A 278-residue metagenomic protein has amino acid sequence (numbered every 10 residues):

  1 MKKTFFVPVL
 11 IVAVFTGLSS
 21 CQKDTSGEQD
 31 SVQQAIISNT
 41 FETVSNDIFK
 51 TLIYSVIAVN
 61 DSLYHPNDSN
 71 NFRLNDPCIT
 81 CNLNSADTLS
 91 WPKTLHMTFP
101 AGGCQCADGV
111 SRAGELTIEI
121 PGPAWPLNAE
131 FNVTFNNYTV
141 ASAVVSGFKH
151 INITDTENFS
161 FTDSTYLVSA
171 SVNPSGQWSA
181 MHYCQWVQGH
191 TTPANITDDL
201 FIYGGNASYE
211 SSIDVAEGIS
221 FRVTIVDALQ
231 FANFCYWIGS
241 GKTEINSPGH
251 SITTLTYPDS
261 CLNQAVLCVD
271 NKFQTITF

Functional and structural regions predicted by a protein language model:
M1-P8: Bacterial N-terminal signal peptides that target proteins for export
L10-F15: Hydrophobic helical h-region of N-terminal Sec-dependent signal peptides in bacterial secretory/periplasmic proteins
T16-S20: C-terminal motif of bacterial Sec signal peptides marking the signal peptidase cleavage site
Q22-F278: Low-complexity, intrinsically disordered segments exposed to solvent
